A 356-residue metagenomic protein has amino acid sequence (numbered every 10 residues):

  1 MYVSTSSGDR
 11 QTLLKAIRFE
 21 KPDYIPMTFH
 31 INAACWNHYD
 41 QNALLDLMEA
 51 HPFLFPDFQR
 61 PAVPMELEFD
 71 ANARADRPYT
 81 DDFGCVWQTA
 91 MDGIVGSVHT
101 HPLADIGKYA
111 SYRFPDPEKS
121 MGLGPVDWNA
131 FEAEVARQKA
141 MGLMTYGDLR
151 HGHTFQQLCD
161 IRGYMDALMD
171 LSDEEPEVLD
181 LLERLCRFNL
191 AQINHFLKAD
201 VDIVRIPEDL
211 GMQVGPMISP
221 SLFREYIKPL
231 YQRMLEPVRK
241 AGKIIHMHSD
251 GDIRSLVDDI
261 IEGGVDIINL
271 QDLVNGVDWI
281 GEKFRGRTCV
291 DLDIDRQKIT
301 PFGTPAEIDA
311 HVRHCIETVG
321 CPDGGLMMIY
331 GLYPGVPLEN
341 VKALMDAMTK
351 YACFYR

Functional and structural regions predicted by a protein language model:
M1-Q41, T80, T89, F114-R356: Active-site loop segments of alpha/beta catalytic cores
M27, F53-F58, T80-C85: Secondary-structure transition motif
A34-N72: Segments that shape or occlude catalytic/ligand-binding pockets
D70-S120, A140-M144: A contiguous, low-structure linker/loop signature
